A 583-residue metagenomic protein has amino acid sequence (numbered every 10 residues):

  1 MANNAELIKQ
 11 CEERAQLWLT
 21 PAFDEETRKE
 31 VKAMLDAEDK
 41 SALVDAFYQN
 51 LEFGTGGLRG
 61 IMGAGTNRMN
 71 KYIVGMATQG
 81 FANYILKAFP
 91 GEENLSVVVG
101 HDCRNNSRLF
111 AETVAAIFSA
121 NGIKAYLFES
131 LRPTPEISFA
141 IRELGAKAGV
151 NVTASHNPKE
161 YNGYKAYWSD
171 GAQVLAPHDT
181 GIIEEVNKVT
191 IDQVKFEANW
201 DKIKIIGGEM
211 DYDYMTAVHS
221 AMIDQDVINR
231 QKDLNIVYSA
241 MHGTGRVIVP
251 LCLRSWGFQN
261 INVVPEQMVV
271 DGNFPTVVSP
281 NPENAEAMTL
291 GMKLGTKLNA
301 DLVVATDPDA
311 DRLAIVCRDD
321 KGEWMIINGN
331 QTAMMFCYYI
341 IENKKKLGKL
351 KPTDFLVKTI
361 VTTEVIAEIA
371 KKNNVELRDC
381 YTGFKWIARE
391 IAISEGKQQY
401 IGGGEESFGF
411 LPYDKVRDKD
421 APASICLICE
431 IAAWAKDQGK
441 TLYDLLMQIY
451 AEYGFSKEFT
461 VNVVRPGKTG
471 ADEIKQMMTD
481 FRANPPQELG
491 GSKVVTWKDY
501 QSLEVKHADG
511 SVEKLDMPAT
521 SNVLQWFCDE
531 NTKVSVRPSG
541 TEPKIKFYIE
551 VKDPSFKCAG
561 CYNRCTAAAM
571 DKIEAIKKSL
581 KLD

Functional and structural regions predicted by a protein language model:
E6-V114, W200-I236, T244: An N-terminal, well-structured beta->alpha segment
W18-A22, E26, A42-L51, N162-T289 (+1 more regions): Gly/Ser/Thr-enriched, mixed-charge loops and adjacent short helices that form phosphate/oxyanion-binding elements
F47-N67, A154-N157, I236, A240-I248 (+5 more regions): Conserved phosphate/anionic-ligand binding catalytic regions in large, soluble enzymes, centered on
V98-Y161, Q259-I315: N-terminal small/polar loop signature for handling phosphorylated ligands or for N-terminal nucleophile
F110-F118, Y161-W168, V249, D311-N330 (+1 more regions): Short Gly/Thr/Asp-enriched flexible loops that form oxyanion-binding sites at enzyme active sites
Y167-K195, N330-D354, K358-A367, A421: Glycine-rich phosphate-binding loop plus the immediately following alpha-helix
T296, A300-L302, E323-M325, N343-R537 (+3 more regions): Phosphate-binding and adjacent anionic-ligand microenvironments
